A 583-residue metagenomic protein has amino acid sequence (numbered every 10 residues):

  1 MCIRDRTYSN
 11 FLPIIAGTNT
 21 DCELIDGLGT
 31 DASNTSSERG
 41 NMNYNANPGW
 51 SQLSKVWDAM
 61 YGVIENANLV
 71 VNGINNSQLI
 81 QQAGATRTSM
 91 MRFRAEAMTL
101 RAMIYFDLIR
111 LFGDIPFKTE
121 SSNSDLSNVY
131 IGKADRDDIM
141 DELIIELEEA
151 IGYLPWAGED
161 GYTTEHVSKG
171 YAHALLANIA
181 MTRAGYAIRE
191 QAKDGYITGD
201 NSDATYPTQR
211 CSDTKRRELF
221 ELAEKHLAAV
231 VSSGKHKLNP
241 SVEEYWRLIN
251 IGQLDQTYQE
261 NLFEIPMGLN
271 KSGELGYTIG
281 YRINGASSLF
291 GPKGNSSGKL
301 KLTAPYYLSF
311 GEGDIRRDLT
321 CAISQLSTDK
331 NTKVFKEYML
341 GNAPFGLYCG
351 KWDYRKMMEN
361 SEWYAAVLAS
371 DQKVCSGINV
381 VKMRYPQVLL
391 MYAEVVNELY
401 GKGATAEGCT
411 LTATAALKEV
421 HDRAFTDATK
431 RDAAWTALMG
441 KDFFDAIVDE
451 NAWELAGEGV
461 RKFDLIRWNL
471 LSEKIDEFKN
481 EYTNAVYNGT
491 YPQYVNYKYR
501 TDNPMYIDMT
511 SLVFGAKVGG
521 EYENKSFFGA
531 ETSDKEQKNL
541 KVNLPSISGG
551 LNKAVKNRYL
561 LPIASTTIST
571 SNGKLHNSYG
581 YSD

Functional and structural regions predicted by a protein language model:
M1-G29, N43, G49-S54, A59 (+7 more regions): Acidic, glycine-rich segments characteristic of secretory precursors and extracytoplasmic regions
R4-R39, G113-I115, T119, M140 (+6 more regions): An aromatic- and glycine-enriched ligand-binding surface/loop that stacks and positions planar moieties
D5-T7, A32-F112, S127-T164, G350-M383 (+3 more regions): Conserved, well-structured interaction surfaces
A59-L69, D138, E142-E149, Y171 (+10 more regions): Extracytoplasmic/secreted proteins, especially bacterial periplasmic and envelope-associated proteins
M60-V63, E142-I144, S202, I249-G280 (+3 more regions): Long, intrinsically disordered, low-complexity segments
S121-S122, Y130-R136, A187-E221, N379-R384 (+1 more regions): Acidic, serine/threonine/proline-rich low-complexity intrinsically disordered regions
S232-E243, A428-A433, A456-G459: Acidic/polar loop patches that form or flank catalytic/metal-binding clefts of enzymes that bind anionic ligands
L308-Y385, Y579-D583: Flexible, polar/acidic helix-loop-strand segments at domain edges
